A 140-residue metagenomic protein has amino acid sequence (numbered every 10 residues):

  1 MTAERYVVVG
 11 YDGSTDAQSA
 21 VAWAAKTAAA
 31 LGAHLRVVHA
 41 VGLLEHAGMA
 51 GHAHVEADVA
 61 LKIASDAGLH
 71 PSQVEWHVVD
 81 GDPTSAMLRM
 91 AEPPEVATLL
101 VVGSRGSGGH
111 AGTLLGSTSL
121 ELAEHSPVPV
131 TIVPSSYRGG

Functional and structural regions predicted by a protein language model:
M1-A3, D16, D66-L100, Y137-G140: Structural beta-alpha unit
T2-H54: Small/aliphatic-rich secondary-structure junction motif
A20-V21, A47-A50, A86-R89, G112-L114: Short, well-ordered secondary-structure micro-motifs
A25, L61, R89, L120: Active-site phosphate/pyrophosphate- and oxyanion-stabilizing loops and adjacent acidic/basic residues in soluble
L31-H34, L69, V128: Short glycine/serine/threonine/alanine-rich loop segments
R36-V38, V74-V79, T131-V133: General small-molecule cofactor/ligand-binding pocket signal
L99-H125, R138-G140: Glycine-rich, Arg-bearing micro-motifs that act as flexible, cationic patches
